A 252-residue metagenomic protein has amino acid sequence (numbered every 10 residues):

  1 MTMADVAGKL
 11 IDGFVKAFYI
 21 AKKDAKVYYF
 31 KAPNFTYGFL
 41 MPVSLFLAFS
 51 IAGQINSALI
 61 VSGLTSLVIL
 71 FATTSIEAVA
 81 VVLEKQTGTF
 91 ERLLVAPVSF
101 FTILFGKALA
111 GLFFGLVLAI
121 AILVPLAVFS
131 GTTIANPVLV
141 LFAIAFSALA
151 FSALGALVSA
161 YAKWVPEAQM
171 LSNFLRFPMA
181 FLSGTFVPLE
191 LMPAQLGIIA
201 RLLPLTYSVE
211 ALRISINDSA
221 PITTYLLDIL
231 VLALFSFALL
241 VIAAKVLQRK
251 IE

Functional and structural regions predicted by a protein language model:
V6-K9, G13-K16, I20-T87, G115 (+4 more regions): Transmembrane helix-boundary elements of multi-pass transport/secretion proteins, especially ABC-type permease modules
Y19, K23-V27, E91-V95, K163 (+3 more regions): Short amphipathic alpha-helical coupling elements at transmembrane boundaries
S44, A58-L126, G155, F174 (+1 more regions): Hydrophobic alpha-helical transmembrane segments of multi-pass membrane transport proteins
F46-S50, L123, A127, A156 (+4 more regions): Transmembrane alpha-helix boundary and packing residues in multipass membrane permease domains and related
F49-G53, S159-L202, T206: Transmembrane helix segments
F100-S172, I222-A233, F237-A243: Alpha-helical transmembrane segments and their short interhelical loops
T206-A220: Short, membrane-exposed interhelical loops at transmembrane-helix boundaries
